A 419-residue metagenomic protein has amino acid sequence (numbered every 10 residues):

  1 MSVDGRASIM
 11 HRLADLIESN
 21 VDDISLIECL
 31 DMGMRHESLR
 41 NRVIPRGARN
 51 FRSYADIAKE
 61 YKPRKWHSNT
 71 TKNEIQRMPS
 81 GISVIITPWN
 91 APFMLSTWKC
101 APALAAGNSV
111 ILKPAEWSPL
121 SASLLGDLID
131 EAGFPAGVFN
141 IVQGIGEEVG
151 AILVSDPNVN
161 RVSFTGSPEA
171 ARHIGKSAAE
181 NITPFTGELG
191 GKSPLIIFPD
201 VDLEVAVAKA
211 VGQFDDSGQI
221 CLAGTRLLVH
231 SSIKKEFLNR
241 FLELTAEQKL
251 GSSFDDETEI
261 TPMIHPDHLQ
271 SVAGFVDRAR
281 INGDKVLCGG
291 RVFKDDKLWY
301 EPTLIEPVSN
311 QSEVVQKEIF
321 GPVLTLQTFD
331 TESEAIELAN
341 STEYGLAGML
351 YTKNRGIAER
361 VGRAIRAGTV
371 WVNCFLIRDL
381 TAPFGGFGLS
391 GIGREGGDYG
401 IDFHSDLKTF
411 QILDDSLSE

Functional and structural regions predicted by a protein language model:
M1-T71: N-terminal Rossmann-like NAD(P)+-binding subdomain of aldehyde/semialdehyde dehydrogenases
V3, V21, L203, K234 (+2 more regions): Residues at or immediately preceding the N-termini of alpha-helices
R6, E28, F51, G107 (+8 more regions): Residue-level signal for inorganic ion chemistry
D15-D22, G33, E37, D56 (+11 more regions): Generic secondary-structure signature for well-ordered alpha-helical cores
E18, K62-V205, F329: Rossmann-like NAD(P) dinucleotide-binding subdomain of oxidoreductase/dehydrogenase enzymes
F51, A122-L125, L153, I174 (+5 more regions): Hydrophobic packing residues within well-ordered alpha-helices of enzyme cores
V159, I196, K249, V276 (+3 more regions): Conserved C-terminal structural/oligomerization subdomain of aldehyde/semialdehyde dehydrogenase
E169-S309, V372, S418-E419: ALDH superfamily catalytic-core signature
